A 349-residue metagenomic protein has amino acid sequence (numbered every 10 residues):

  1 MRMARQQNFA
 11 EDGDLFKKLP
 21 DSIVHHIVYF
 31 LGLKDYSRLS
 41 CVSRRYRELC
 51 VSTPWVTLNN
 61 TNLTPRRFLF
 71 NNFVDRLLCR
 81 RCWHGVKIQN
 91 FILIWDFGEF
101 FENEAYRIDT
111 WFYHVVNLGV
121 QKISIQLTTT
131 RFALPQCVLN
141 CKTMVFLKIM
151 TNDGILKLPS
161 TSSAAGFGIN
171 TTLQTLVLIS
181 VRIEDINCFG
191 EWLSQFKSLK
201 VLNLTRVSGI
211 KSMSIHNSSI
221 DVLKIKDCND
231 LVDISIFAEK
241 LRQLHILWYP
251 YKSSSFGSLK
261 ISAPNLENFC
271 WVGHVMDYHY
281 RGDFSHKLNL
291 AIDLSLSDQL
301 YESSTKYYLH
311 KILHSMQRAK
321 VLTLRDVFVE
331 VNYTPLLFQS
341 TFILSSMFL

Functional and structural regions predicted by a protein language model:
R2-S218, K226: Leucine-rich repeat
I27, V232-I234, G257, Q339-S340: Beta-strand elements of modular eukaryotic interaction domains
S37, R47, L156, D185 (+4 more regions): Eukaryotic short linear interaction motifs
P54, K87-I92, Q121-I123, V145 (+11 more regions): Structural register of leucine-rich repeats
H114, C137, G166, F189-Q195 (+5 more regions): C-terminal per-repeat helix/turn "cap" of leucine-rich repeat
I123, S262-L349: Extended repeat-based solenoid scaffolds, especially LRR ectodomains and other repeat-derived architectures
L231-D233, K252-L259, M276-H279: Short beta-strands and strand-coil junctions in structured, solvent-facing domains, enriched
